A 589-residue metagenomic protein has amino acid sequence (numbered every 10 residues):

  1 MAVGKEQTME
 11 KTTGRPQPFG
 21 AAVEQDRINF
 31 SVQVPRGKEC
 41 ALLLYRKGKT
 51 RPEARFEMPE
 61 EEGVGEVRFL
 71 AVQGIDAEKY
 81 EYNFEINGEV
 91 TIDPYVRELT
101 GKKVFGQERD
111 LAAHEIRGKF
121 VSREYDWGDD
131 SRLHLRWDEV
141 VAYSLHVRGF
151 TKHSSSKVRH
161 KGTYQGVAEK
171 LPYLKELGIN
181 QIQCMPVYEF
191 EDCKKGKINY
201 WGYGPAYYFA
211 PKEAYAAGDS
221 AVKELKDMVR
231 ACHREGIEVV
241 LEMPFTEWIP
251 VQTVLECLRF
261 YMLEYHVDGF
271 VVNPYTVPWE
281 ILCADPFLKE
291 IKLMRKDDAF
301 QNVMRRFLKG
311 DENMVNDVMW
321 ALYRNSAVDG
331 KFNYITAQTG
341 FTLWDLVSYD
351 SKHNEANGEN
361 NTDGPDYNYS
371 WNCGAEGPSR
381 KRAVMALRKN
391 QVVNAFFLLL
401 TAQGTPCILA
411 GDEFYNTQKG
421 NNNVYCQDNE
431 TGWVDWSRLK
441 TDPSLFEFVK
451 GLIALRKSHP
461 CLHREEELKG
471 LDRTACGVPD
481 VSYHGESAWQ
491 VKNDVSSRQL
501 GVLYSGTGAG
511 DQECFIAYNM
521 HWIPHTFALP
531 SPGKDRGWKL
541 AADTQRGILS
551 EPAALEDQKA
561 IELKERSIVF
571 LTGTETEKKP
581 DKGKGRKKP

Functional and structural regions predicted by a protein language model:
M1-Y143, R148, E169-G178, M385-K389 (+3 more regions): Carbohydrate-interacting/catalytic domains
F84, Y188-F190, A214, M243-E247 (+2 more regions): Active-site-proximal loop/turn and secondary-structure-junction residues that shape catalytic pockets, frequently
D110-A112, P278-Y415, N423-Q427, P460-E467 (+3 more regions): Conserved alpha/beta catalytic core and glycan-binding cleft of carbohydrate-active enzymes
D138-K157, G204-Y207, E242, N372: N-terminal small/glycine-rich loop or linker at the start of catalytic domains across soluble metabolic enzymes
V141-Y143, I182-C184, V239-L241, F270 (+2 more regions): Hydrophobic faces of well-ordered beta-strands that scaffold small-molecule active sites in alpha/beta enzyme cores
S156-G162, F190-R234, E247-E264, A356-G377 (+1 more regions): Aromatic- and acidic-residue-enriched carbohydrate-binding clefts of CAZyme catalytic domains
E169-Y188, E264: Catalytic domains of carbohydrate-active enzymes, especially glycoside hydrolases
H233-E238, M243-D298: Active-site neighborhood of glycoside hydrolase catalytic domains
